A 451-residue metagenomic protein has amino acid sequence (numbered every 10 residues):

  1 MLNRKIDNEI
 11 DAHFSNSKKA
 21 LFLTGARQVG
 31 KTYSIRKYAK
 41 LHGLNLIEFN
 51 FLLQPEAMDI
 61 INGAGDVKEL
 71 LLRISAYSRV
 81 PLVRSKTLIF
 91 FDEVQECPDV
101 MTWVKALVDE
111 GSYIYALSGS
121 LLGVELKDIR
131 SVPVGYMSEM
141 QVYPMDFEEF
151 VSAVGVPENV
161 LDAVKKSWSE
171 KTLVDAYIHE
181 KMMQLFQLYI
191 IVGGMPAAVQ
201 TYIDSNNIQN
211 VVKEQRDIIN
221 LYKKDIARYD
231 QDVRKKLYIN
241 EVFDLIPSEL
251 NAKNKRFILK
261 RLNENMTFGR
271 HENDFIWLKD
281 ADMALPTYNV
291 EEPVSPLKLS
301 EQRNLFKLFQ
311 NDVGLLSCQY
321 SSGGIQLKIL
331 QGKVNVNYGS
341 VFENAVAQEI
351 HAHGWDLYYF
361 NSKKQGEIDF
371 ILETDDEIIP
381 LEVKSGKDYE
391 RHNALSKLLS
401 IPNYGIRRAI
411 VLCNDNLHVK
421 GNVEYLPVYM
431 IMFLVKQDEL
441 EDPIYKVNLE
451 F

Functional and structural regions predicted by a protein language model:
M1-S15: Pre-Walker A adenine-sensing motif
K31: Conserved lysine of the Walker
S34, Y38: Hydrophobic positions on the alpha1 helix immediately C-terminal to the Walker A/P-loop
L53-S85: Short glycine-rich substrate-engagement loop in P-loop NTPases that contacts/grips substrate
I114-S120, Q141: Structural recognition of the conserved hydrophobic beta-strand(s) that form the central parallel beta-sheet of P-loop
K127-N251: Interdomain motor-coupling "hinge/lid" segment immediately C-terminal to the ATP-binding subdomain of NTP-driven enzymes
Q200-D375: Accessory nucleic acid-recognition modules appended to NTPase machines
D415-F451: Domain-level recognition of nuclease-like catalytic cores that cleave nucleotide substrates
